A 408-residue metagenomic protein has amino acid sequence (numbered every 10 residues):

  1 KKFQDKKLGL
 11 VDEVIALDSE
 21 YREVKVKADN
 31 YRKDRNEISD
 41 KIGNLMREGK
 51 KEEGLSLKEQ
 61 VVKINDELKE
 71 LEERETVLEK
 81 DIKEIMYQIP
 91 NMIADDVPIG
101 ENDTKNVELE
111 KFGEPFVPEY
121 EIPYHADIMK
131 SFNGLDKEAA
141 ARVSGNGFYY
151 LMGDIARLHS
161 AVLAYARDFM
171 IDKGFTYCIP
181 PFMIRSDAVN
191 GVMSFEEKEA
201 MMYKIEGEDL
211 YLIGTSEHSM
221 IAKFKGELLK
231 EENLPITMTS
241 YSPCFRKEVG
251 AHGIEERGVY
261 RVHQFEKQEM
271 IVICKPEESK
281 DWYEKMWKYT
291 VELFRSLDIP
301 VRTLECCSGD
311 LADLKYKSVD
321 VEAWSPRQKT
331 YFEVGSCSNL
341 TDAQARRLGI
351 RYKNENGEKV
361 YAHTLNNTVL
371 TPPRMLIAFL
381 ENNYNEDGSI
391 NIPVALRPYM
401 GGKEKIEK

Functional and structural regions predicted by a protein language model:
K1-P115, K130, G134: N-terminal alpha-helical targeting/anchoring segments
K111-K408: TRNA-recognition modules of translation machinery and tRNA-sensing kinases, especially anticodon-binding
